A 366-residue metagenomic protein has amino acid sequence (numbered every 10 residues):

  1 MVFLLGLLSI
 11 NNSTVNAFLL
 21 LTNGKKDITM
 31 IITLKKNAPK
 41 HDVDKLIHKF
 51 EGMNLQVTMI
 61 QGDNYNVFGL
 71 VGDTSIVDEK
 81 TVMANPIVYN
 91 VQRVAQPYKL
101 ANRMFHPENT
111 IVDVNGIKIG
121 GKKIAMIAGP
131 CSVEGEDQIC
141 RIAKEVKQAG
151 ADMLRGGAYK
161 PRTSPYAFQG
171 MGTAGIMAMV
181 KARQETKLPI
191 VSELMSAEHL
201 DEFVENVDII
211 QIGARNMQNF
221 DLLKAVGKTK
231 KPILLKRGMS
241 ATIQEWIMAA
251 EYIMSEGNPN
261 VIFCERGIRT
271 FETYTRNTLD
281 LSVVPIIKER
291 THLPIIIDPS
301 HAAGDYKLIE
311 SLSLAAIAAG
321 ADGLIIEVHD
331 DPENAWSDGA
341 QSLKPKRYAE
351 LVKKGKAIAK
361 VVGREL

Functional and structural regions predicted by a protein language model:
A17-M126: Non-catalytic terminal accessory/regulatory regions of metabolic enzymes
H106, P165-I176, A214-K230, T242-M248 (+2 more regions): Active-site-adjacent beta->alpha loops and helix N-cap segments on the catalytic face of soluble alpha/beta enzymes
A125-I139, P165-A167, E193, H301-K307: Active-site mouth loops of central-metabolism enzymes
G156-T173, D330-G339: Glycine-rich, proline-tolerant flexible connector loops at the mouths of alpha/beta enzymes
P161-V207, N219-L222: N-terminal active-site wall of soluble small-molecule enzyme domains
Q169-V191, V226, K230, V283-H292 (+1 more regions): Alpha-helix-loop-beta-strand connector modules within alpha/beta enzyme cores
L188-S196, D208-N219, P232-I243, C264: Catalytic beta/alpha-barrel core
T229-K230, L234-I325: Catalytic alpha/beta core domains of metabolic enzymes, predominantly
